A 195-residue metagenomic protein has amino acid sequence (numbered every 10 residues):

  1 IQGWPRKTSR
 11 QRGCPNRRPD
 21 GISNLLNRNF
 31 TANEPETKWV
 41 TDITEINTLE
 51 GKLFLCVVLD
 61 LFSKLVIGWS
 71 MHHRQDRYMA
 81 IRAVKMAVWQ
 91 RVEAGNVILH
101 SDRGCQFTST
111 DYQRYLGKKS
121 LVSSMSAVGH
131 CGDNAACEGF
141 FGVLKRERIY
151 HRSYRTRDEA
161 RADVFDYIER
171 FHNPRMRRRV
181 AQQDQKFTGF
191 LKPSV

Functional and structural regions predicted by a protein language model:
I1-V195: Charged DNA-binding/catalytic regions of mobile-element recombinases
